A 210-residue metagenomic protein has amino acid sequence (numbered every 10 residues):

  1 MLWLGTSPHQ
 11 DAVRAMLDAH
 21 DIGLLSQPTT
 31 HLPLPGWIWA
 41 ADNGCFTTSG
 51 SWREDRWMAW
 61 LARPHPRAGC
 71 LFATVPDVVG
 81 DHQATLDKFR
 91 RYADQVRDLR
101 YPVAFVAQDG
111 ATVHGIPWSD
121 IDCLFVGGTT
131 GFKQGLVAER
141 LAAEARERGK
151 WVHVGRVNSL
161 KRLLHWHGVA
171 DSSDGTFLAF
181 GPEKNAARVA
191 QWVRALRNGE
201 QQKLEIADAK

Functional and structural regions predicted by a protein language model:
M1-L2, V96-A104, E144-G155: Short beta-strand/loop segments at the ligand-binding rim of alpha/beta enzyme cores
M1-R90, R194, L204-I206: Non-catalytic, usually N-terminal nucleic-acid engagement modules in DNA/RNA processing proteins
G5-H9, G44-F46, P76-G80, Q108-G110 (+3 more regions): Active-site beta-loop-alpha junctions enriched in small/polar residues
S26-W37, G80-D94, A111-V113, T130-E144 (+2 more regions): Active-site-adjacent beta->alpha loops and helix N-cap segments on the catalytic face of soluble alpha/beta enzymes
D42, F105, W166: Conserved, mostly hydrophobic/aromatic
F46, G128-T130, G168-R197: Glycine-rich phosphate-binding active-site loops on the catalytic face of alpha/beta enzymes
E54-A59, T112-I116, V152, N158-S173: Catalytic cores of alpha/beta
Y101-K133: Histidine/lysine/aspartate-rich catalytic loop segments that bind and position anionic ligands
